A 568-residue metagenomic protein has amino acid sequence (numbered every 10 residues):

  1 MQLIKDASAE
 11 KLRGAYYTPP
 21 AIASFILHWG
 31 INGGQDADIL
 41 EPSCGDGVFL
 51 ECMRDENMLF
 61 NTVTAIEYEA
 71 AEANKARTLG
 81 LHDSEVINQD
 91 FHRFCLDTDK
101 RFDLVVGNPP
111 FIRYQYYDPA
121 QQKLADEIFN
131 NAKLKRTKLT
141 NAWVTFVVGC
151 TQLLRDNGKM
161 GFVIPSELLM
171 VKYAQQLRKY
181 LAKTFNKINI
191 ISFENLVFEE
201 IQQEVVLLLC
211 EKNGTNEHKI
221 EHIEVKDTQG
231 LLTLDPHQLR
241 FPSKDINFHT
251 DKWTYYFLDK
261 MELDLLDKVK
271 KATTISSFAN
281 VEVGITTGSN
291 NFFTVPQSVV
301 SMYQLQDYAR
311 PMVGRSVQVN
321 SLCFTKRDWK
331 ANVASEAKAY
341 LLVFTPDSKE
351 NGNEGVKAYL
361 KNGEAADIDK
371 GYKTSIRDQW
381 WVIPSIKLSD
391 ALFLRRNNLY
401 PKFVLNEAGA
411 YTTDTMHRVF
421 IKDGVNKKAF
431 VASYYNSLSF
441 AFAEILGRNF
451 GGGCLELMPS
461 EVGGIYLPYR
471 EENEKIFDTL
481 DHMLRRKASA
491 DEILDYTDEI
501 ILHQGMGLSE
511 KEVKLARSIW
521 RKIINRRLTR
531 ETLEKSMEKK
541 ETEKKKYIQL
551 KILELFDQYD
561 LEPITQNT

Functional and structural regions predicted by a protein language model:
M1-L79, D90, C95, P109 (+3 more regions): Class I S-adenosyl-L-methionine
A7-L12, N131-K133, T412-D423: Glycine- and acidic
K11-L12, T18-L27, S43-N61, I66-K75 (+2 more regions): Signature of N6-adenine DNA methyltransferases within the class I
D36, F60, Q202-V205, L388 (+1 more regions): A structure-centric signal for secondary-structure junctions around beta-strands
A37, D103, D390: Conserved acidic residues
P110-R113, V206-K212, V225-D227, S389-D390 (+4 more regions): A general structural signal for short secondary-structure boundary/capping elements
F248-Y256, K260-F293, G355, Y359 (+1 more regions): Non-catalytic DNA-recognition/assembly elements of restriction-modification systems
L263-M483, E492, E499-I500, T565-T568: Polybasic, glycine- and aromatic-enriched phosphate-binding surface used to engage nucleic acids
